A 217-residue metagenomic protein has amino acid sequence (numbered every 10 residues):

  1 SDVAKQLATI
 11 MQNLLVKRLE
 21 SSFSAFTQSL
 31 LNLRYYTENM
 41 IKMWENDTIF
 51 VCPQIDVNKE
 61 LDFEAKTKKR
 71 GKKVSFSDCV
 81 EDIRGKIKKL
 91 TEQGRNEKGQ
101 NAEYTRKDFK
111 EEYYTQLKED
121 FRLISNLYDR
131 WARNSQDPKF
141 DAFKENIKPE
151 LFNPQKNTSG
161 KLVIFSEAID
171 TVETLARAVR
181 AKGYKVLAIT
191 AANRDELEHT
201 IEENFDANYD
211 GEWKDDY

Functional and structural regions predicted by a protein language model:
S1-L197: Helicase motor interdomain insertion/brace
L187-Y217: Conserved helicase ATPase core of P-loop NTP-dependent helicases/translocases
